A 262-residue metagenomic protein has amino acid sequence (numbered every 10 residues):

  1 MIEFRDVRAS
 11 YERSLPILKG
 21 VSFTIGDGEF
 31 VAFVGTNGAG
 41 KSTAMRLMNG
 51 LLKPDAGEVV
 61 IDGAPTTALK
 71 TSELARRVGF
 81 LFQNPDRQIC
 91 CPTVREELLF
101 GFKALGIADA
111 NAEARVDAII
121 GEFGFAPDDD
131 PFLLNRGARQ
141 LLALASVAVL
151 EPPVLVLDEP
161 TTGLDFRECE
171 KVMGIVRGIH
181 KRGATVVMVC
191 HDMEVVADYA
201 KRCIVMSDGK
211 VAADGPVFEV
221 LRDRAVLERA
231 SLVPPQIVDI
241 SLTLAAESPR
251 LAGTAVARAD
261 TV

Functional and structural regions predicted by a protein language model:
M1-F4, A9-G20, A68-K70: A short, flexible loop at the N-terminus of ABC-type nucleotide-binding domains that lies
V34-T36: The feature captures the beta-strand-to-loop junction immediately N-terminal to the Walker
N49: Helix-to-loop junction immediately C-terminal to a conserved catalytic motif
L155-D158: Catalytic Walker B motif of ABC-type/P-loop ATPase nucleotide-binding domains
C190-H191: H-loop/switch region of ABC-family ATPase nucleotide-binding domains
V196-D198: A short, surface-exposed alpha-helical micro-motif characterized by mixed small hydrophobic and charged/polar residues
D208-G209: Conserved ABC ATPase "signature" C-loop
